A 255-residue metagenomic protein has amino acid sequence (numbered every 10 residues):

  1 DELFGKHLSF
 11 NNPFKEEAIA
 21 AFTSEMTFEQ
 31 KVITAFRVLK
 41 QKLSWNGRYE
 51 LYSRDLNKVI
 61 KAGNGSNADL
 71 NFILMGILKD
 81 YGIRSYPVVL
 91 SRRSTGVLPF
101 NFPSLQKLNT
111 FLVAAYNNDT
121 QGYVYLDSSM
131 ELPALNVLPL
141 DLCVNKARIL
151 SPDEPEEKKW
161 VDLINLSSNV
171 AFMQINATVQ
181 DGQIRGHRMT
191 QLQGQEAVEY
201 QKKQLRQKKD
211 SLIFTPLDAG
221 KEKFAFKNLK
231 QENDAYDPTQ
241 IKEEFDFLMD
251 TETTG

Functional and structural regions predicted by a protein language model:
D1-G255: A sensor for short, sequence-defined functional sites
